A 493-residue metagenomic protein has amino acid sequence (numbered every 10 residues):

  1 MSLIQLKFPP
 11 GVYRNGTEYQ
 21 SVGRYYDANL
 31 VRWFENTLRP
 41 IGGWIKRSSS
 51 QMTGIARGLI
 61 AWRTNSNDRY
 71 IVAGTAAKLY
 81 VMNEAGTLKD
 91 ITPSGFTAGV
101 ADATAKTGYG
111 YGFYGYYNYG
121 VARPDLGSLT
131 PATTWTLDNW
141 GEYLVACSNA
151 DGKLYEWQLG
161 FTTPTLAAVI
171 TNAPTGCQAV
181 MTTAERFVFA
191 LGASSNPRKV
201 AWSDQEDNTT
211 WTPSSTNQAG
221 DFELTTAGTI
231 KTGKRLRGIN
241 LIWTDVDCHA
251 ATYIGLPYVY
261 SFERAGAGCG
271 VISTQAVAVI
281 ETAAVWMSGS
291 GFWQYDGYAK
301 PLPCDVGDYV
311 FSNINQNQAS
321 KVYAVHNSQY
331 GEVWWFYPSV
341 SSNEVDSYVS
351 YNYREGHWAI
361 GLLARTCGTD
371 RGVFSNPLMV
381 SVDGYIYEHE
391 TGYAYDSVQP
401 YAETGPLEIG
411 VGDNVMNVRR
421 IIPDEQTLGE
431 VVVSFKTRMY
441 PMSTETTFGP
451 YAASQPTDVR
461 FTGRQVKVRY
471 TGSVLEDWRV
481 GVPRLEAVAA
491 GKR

Functional and structural regions predicted by a protein language model:
M1-I91, Y109-N118, L126-L129, T134-N139 (+2 more regions): Beta-sheet repeat architectures centered on beta-propellers
G43-G58, Y117-G120, P124-T130, T162-V322 (+1 more regions): Beta-propeller and closely related beta-pinwheel folds
N67-D68, G141, E185, R237: Conserved loop/turn motif of beta-propeller repeat scaffolds
V72-T75, A146-N149, A190-A193, I242-T244 (+2 more regions): Conserved beta-strand positions in repeat-built beta-propeller and related beta-rich domains
L79-Y80, G152-L154, P197, C248 (+2 more regions): Structural signal for beta-propeller blades
N83-A85, Q158-L159, Y253-I254: Short, solvent-exposed loop/turn and secondary-structure capping segments
W140-L166: Hydrophobic or amphipathic alpha-helical targeting/insertion segments
